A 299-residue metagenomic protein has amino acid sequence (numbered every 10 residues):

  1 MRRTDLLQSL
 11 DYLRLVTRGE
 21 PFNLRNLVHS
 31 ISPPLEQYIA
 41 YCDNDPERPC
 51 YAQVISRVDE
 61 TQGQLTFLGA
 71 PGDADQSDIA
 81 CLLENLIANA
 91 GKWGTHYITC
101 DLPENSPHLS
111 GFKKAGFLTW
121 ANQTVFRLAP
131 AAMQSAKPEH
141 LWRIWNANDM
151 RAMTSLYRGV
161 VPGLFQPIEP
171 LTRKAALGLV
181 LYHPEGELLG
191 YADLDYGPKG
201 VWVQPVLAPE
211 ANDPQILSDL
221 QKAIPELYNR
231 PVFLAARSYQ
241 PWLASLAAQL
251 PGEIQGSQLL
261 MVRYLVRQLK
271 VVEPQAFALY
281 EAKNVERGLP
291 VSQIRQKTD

Functional and structural regions predicted by a protein language model:
M1-Y51, K114-V201: Amide-forming acyltransferase catalytic core, primarily the GNAT-like/NAT-type and related acyltransferase folds
Y38-I39, Q62-T66, L83-I87, C100 (+7 more regions): Short, structured motif recognition centered on aromatic/hydrophobic residues
I39-D43, E47-S77: Long, hydrophobic/aromatic-enriched structural stretches that serve as scaffold segments
C42-D43, A52-Q53, D101-E104, V206-A211 (+2 more regions): Structural motif
E60-A74, D195-A211, L217: Conserved acetyl-CoA binding element of GNAT-fold acetyltransferases
A74-A90, S110, K114, E210-E226: Conserved acetyl-CoA-binding loop-helix of GNAT-fold acetyltransferases
A90-P103, L227-S238: Conserved GNAT acetyl-CoA-binding A-motif
N105, A115-S135, F233-D299: Active-site/acyl-donor-binding loops of N-acyltransferases
